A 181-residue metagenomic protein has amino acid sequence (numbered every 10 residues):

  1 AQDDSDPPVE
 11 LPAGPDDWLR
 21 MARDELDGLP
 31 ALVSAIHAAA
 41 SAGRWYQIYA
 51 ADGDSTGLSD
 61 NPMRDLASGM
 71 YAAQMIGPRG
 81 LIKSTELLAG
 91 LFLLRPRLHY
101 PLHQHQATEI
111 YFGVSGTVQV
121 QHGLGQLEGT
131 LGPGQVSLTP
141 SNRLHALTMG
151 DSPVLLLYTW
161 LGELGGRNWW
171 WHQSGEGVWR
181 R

Functional and structural regions predicted by a protein language model:
A1-T85: A short, N-terminal "cap"/entry segment at the start of jelly-roll beta-barrel domains of the cupin/DSBH fold
S68, A73, G77-R79, L93-H105: Mid-protein regulatory/catalytic core that forms ligand/cofactor-binding pockets and protein-protein interaction
G69-Y71, L88, Q106-A107, P133: A generic structural signal for well-ordered coil/turn residues at beta-strand boundaries that shape enzyme active-site
P78-G80, L98-H99, G125, R143-H145: Short beta-turn/strand-loop junction motif enriched in small, turn-promoting residues
E86, F112, L124-L144: Short acidic-glycine-tyrosine-enriched beta hairpin
E86, L91-R97, Q104-V120, W160: Short, conserved beta-strand element in jelly-roll/cupin
Y100-H103, V120-Q121, T139, L144-G150: Short beta-strand His + acidic residue motifs that chelate non-heme Fe in jelly-roll/DSBH and cupin folds
G150-R181: Double-stranded beta-helix
